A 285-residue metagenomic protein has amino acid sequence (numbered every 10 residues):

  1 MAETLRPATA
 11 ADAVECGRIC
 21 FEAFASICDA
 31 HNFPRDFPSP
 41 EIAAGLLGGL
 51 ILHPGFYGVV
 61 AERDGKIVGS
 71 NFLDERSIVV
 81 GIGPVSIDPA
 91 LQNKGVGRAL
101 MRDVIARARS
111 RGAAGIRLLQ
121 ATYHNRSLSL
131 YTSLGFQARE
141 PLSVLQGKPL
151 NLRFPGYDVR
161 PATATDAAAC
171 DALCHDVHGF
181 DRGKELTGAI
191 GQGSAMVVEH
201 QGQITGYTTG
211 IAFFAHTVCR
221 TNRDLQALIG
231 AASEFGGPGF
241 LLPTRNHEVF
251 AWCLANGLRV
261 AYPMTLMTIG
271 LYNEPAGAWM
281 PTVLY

Functional and structural regions predicted by a protein language model:
M1-E3, P54-G58, E62-D64, P89 (+5 more regions): Intrinsically disordered, low-complexity, positively biased terminal segments
A8, V85-I87: Hydrophobic adenine-recognition pocket in adenosine-nucleotide-binding enzymes
F21-L46, A167-G188: Conserved GNAT-fold acetyl-CoA-binding loop/helix
F56, V68, S77, I82 (+1 more regions): Short coil/loop residues immediately preceding or within conserved phosphate-binding loops of NTP-utilizing enzyme
I78, R117-A121, Q137-L150, V260-Y272: Conserved catalytic-core motifs of GNAT/GCN5-like acyltransferases
S133, L142-A168: Surface-exposed beta-loop interaction hotspot
